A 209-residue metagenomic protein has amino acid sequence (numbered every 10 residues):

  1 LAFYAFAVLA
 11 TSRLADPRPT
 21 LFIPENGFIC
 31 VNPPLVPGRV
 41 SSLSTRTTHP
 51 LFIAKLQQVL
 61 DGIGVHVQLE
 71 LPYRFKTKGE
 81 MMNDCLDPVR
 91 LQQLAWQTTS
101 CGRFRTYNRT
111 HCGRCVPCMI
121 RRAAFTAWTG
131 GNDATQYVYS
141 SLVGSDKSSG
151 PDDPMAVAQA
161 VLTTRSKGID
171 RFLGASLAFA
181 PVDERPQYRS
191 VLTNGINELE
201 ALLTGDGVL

Functional and structural regions predicted by a protein language model:
L1-L209: Nucleotide-activated chemistry modules centered on ATP-dependent adenylation/adenylyltransferase
